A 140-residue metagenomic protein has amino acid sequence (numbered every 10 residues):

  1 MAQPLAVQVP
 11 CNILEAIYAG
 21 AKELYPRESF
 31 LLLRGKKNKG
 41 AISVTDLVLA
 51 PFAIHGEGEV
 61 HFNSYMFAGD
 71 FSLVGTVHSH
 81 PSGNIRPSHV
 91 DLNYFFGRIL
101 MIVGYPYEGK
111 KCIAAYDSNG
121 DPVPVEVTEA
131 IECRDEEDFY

Functional and structural regions predicted by a protein language model:
M1-L73, P81-Y140: Conserved beta-strand-loop surface patch within small alpha/beta domains used for substrate/adaptor or ligand engagement
T76: Conserved, mostly hydrophobic/aromatic
